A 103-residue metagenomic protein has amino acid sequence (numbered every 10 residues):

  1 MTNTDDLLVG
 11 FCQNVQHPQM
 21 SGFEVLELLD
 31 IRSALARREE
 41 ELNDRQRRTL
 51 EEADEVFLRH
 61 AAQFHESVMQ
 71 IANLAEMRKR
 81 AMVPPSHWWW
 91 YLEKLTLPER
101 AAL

Functional and structural regions predicted by a protein language model:
M1, R37, R47, M77-A81: Alpha-helical interaction segments
M1-L29: Short terminal alpha-helical segments
V9-G10, R37, D44, E52: Generic detector of low-complexity/intrinsically disordered segments and short hydrophobic N-terminal stretches
Q19-V25, E40-R47: Charged, low-complexity interaction regions
L28-L35, L50-A61: Short amphipathic alpha-helical coiled-coil/interface segments
L58-L103: Amphipathic alpha-helical binding modules
